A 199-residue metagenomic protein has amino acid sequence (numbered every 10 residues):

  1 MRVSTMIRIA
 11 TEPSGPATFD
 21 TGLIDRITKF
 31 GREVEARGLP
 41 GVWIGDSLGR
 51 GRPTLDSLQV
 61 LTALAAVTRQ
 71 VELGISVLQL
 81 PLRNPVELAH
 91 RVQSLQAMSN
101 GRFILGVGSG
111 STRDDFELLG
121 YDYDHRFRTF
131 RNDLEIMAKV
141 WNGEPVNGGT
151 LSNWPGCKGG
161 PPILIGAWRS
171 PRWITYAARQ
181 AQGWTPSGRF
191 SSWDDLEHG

Functional and structural regions predicted by a protein language model:
M1-V67, P161: N-terminal beta1-alpha1-beta2 module of alpha/beta enzyme domains
V3-I7, V42-I44, L73-S76, F103-V107 (+2 more regions): Hydrophobic faces of well-ordered beta-strands that scaffold small-molecule active sites in alpha/beta enzyme cores
G15, P81-Q180, D194-H198: Internal, glycine-rich beta/alpha segment that forms the wall or movable "lid" of small-molecule/cofactor binding
A36-L39, N100, A181-Q182: A structural motif
S47, W168, R189: Flexible loop residues that form catalytic and substrate-binding hotspots at small-molecule/glycan-binding clefts
P53-Q59, F190-G199: Active-site-adjacent beta->alpha loops and helix N-cap segments on the catalytic face of soluble alpha/beta enzymes
T54-I75, R131-V140: Alpha-helix-loop-beta-strand connector modules within alpha/beta enzyme cores
E72-N84: Structural motif corresponding to the early beta-alpha repeats
